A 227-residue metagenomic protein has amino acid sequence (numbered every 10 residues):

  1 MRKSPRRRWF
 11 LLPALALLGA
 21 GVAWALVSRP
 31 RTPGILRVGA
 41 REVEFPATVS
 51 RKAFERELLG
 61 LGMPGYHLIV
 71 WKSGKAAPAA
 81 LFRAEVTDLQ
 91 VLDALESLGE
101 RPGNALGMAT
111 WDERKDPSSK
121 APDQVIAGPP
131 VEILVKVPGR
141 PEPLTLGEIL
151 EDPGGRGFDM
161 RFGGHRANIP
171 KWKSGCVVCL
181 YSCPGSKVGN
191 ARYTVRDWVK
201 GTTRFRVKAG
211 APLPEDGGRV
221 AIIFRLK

Functional and structural regions predicted by a protein language model:
M1-R6, V27-R29: Intrinsically disordered, low-complexity sequence elements enriched in Ser/Thr/Gly/Pro
K3-A16: N-terminal Sec-pathway targeting helices
L17-L26: Hydrophobic alpha-helical membrane-insertion segments, chiefly the h-region of N-terminal signal peptides
S28-K227: Long, low-hydrophobicity ectodomains and other hydrophilic envelope-associated domains
